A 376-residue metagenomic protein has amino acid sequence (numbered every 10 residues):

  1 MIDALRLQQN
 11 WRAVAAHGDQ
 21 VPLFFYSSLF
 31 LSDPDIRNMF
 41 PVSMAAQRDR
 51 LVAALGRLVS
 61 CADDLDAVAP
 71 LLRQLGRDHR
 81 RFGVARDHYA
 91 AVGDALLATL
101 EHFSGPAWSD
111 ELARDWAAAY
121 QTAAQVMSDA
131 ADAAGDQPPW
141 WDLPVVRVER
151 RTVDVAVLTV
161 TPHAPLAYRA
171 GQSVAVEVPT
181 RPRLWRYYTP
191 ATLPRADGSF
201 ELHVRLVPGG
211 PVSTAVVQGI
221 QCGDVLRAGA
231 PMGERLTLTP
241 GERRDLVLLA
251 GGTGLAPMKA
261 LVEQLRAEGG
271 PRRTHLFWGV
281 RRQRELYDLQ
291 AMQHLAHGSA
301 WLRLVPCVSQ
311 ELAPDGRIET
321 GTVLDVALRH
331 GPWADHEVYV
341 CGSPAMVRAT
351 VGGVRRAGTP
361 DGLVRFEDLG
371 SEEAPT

Functional and structural regions predicted by a protein language model:
M1-W140: Globin-like tetrapyrrole-binding proteins
V14, R273-T376: Reductase modules of NAD(P)H-dependent flavoproteins
Q137-V225, V280-R282, C307-E311: Ferredoxin-reductase
G171, G254, S343: Short, conserved phosphate/pyrophosphate- and ester-handling motifs at nucleotide-, phospho-/glycolipid
P231-E242: A short, basic/flexible loop-to-alpha-helix module at the beginning of a structural domain
L246-V247, Y339: Conserved beta-strand elements of the Class I
L249, T253-A267: Phosphate-binding glycine-rich loops and their immediate beta-loop-alpha structural context
